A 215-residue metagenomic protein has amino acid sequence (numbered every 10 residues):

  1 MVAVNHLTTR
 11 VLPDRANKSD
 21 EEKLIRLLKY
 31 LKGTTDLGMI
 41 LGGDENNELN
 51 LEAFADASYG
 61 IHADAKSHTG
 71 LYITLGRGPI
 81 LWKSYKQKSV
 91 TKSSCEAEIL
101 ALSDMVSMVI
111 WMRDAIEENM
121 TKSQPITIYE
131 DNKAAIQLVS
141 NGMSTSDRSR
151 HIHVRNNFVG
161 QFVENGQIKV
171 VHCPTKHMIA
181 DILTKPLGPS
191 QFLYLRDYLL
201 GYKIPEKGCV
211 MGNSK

Functional and structural regions predicted by a protein language model:
M1-G38, P174, T184: C-terminal reverse transcriptase regions that engage the nucleic-acid substrate
A3-N5, H62-A63, K83, L138: Short helix/loop capping segments that flank catalytic or ligand/cofactor-binding pockets
A16-S19, N46-N47, A65, S93-E98: Secondary-structure capping and boundary motifs in well-ordered enzyme cores
D20, K32, K66, M105-M108 (+1 more regions): Active-site-proximal structural scaffolding
R26, E48-L49, A55-A63, I73 (+2 more regions): Acidic, metal-ion-coordinating active-site neighborhood of RNase H-like domains and the RT-RNase H "connection"/linker
K29-A55, T121-K122: Structured nucleic-acid-interacting core domains from mobile-element enzymes and related host factors, especially RNase
N50, K88-K215: RNase H-like nuclease module associated with reverse transcription
N50-C95: RNase H-like nuclease fold core
